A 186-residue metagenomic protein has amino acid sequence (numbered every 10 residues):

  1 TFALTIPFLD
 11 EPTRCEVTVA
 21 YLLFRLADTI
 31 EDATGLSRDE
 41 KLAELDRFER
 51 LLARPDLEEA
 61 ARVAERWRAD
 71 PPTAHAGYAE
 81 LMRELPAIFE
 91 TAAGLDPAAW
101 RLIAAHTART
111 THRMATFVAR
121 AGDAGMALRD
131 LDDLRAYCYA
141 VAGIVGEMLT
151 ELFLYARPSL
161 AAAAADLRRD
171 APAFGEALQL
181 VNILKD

Functional and structural regions predicted by a protein language model:
T1-L184: Acidic catalytic motifs of isoprenoid enzymes
